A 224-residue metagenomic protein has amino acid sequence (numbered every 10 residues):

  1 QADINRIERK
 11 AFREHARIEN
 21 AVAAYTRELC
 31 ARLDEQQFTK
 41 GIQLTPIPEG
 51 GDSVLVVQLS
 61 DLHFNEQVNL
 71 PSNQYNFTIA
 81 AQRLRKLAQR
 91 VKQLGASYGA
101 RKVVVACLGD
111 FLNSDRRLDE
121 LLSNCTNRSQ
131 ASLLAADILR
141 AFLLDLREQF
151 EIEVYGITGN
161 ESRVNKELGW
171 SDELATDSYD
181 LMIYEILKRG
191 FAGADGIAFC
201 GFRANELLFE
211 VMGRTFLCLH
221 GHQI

Functional and structural regions predicted by a protein language model:
Q1-I224: Extended recognition/assembly regions associated with phosphoester-bond processing machinery
